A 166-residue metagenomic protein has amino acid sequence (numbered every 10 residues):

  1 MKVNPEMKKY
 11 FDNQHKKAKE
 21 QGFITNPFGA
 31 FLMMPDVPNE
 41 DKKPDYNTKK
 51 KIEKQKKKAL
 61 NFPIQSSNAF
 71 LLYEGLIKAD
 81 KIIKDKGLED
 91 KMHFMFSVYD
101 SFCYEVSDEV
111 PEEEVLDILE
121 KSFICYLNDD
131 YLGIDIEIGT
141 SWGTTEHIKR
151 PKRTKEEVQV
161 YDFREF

Functional and structural regions predicted by a protein language model:
M1-F166: Conserved catalytic core of nucleotide polymerization and phosphodiester-bond processing enzymes
